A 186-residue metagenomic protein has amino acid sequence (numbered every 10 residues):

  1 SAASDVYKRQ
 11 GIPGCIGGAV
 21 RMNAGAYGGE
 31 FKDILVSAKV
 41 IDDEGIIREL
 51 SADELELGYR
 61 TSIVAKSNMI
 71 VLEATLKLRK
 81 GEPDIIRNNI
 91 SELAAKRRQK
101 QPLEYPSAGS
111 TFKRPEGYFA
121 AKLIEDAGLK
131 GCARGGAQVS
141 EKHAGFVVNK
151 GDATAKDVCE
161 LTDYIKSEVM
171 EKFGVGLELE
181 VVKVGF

Functional and structural regions predicted by a protein language model:
S1, D33, M69: Structured loop/turn residues at beta-strand edges in well-structured enzyme cores
S1-Y7: Short, small-residue-biased leader/transition segments that mark boundaries at the very start of proteins
S4, M22-D33: A glycine- and small-aliphatic-rich helix-loop capping segment at beta-alpha/alpha-beta transitions that lines
K8-A26, V158: Glycine/serine-rich anion-binding loops at beta->alpha junctions that coordinate negatively charged ligand groups
V36-V40: Short polybasic amphipathic segments
I41-D43, I47-F186: Phosphate/pyrophosphate- and phosphate-bearing ligand-binding catalytic cores of soluble enzymes
